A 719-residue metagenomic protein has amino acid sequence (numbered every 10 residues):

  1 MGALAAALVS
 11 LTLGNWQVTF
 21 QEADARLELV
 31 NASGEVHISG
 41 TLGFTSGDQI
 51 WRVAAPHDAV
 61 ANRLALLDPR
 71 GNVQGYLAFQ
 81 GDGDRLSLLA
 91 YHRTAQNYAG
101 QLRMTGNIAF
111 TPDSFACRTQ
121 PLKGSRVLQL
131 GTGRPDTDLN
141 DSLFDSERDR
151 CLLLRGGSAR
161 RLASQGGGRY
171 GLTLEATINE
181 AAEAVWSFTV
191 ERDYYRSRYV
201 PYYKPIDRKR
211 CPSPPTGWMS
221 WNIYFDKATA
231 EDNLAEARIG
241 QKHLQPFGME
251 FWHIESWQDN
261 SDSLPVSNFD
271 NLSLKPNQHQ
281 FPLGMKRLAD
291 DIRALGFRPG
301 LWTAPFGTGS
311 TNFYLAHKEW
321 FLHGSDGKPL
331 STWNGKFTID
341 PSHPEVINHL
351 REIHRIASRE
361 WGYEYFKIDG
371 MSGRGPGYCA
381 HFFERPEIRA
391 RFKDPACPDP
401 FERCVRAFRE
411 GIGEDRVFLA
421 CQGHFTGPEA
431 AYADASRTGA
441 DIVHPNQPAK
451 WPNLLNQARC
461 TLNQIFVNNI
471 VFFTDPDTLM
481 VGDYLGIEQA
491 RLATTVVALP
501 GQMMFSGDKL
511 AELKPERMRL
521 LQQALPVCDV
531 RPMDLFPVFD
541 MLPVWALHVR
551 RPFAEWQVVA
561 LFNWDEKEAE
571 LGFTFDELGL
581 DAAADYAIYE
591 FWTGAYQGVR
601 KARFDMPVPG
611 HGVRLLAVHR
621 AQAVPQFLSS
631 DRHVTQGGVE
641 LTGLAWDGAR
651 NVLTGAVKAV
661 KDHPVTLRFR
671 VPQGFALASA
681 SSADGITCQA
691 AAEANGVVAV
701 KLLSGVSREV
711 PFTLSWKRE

Functional and structural regions predicted by a protein language model:
S10-V73: Acidic-aromatic substrate-binding/catalytic surfaces of carbohydrate-active enzymes
N62-T119: Acidic, contiguous internal or C-terminal segments within carbohydrate-active enzymes that form a structured patch used
L86, V497-P500, F505, D540-D581 (+2 more regions): Carbohydrate-binding surface patches
Y98, T105-N107, R134-P215, Y484 (+1 more regions): Beta-strand-rich recognition/accessory modules
A109-L122, E577-W592, R670-G685: Solvent-exposed beta-hairpin/edge-strand motifs
P214, W218-N222, D226-R351, R355 (+2 more regions): Aromatic-lined carbohydrate-binding/catalytic grooves of carbohydrate-active enzymes
A316-K336, D340-P344, N348, E352 (+3 more regions): Glycan-recognition surfaces
A602-G638, A694-E719: C-terminal beta-strand-rich structural cap/linker in extracellular carbohydrate-active enzymes
